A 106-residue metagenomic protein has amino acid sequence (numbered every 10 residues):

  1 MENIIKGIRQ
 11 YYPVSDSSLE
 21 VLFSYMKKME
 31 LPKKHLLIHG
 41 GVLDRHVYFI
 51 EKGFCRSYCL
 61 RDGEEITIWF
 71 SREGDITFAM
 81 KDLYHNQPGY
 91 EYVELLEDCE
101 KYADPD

Functional and structural regions predicted by a protein language model:
M1-D106: Cytosolic regulatory regions built on CNB/CRP/Popeye-like sensor folds
